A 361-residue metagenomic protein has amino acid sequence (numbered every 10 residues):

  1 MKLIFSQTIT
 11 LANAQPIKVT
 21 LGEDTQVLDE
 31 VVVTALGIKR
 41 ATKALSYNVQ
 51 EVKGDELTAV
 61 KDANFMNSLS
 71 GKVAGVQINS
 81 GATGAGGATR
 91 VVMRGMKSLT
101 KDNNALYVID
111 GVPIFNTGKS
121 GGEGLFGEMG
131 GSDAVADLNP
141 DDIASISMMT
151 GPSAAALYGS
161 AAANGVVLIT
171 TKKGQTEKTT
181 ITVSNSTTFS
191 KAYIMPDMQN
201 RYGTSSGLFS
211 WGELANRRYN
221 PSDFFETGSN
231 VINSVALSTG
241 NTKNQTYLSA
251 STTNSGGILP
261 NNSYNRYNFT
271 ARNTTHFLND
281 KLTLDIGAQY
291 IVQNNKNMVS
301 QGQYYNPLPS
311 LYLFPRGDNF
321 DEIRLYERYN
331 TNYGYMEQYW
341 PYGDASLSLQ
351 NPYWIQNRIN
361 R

Functional and structural regions predicted by a protein language model:
K2-S6, A12-T58, M66, D110: Short, acidic, small-residue-rich periplasmic hinge/interaction motif at the N-terminus of Gram-negative outer-membrane
I4, V31-K39, K72, G87 (+3 more regions): Acidic, small-polar-rich N-terminal luminal/periplasmic segments of exported/outer-membrane proteins
T10-Q15, N79-G87, Y158-A163, N262-N265 (+1 more regions): Short, glycine-/polar-rich solvent-exposed loops and beta-turns at beta-strand/coil boundaries
K18, R90-V92, V166-L168, I232-S234 (+1 more regions): Membrane-embedded beta-strand positions in outer-membrane beta-barrel channels/transporters
L21-E23, A35-G37, S80, V91-K97 (+5 more regions): Flexible glycine-/small-residue-rich
T25, T170-K172, A236-G240, S249 (+3 more regions): Transmembrane beta-barrel domains of outer membrane proteins
T42, N48-E51, K72-G75, G84-T89 (+7 more regions): Residues embedded in well-ordered regular secondary structure
L69, V76, G111, I146 (+1 more regions): Non-catalytic regulatory/gating segments with a bias toward low-complexity or hydrophobic composition
